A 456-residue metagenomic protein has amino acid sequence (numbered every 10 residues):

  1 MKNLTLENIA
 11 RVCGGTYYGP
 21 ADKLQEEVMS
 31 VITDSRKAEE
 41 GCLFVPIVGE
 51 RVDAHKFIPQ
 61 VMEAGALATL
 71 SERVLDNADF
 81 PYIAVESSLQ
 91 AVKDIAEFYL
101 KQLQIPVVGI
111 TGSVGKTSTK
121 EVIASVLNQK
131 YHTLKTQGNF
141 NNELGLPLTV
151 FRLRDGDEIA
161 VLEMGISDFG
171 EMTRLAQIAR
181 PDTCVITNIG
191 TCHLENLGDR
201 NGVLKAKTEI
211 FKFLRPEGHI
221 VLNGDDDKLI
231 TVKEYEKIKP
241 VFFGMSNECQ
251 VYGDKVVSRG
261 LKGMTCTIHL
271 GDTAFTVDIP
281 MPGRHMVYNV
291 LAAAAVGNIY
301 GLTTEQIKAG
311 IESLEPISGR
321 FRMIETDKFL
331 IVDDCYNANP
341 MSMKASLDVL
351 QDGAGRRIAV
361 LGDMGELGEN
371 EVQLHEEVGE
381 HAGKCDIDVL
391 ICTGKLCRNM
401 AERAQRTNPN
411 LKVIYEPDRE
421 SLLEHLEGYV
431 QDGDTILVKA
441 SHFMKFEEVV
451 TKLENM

Functional and structural regions predicted by a protein language model:
M1-D94, P282, D352-G355, E380-H381 (+2 more regions): N-terminal leader/targeting and accessory segments in enzymes
E7-R11, A91-G224, I230-E236, G297 (+2 more regions): Phosphate-binding loop of NTP-binding sites
V12-T16, S71-D79, V185-I331, G355 (+4 more regions): Acidic, Mg2+-coordinating active-site environments of NTP-dependent enzymes
S35-P46, F151-I159, L347-G368: Mobile, glycine- and charge-enriched loop segments and immediately flanking short secondary-structure elements within
R51-V52, I317, C335, N339-N408: Active-site beta-alpha connecting loops in nucleotide-dependent enzymes
I83-S87, K412-L422: Short acidic-hydrophobic, aromatic-tinged amphipathic segments that line or gate anion-handling sites
I110, S318-R320, F443-T451: ATP-dependent carboxylate/acyl-activation modules
